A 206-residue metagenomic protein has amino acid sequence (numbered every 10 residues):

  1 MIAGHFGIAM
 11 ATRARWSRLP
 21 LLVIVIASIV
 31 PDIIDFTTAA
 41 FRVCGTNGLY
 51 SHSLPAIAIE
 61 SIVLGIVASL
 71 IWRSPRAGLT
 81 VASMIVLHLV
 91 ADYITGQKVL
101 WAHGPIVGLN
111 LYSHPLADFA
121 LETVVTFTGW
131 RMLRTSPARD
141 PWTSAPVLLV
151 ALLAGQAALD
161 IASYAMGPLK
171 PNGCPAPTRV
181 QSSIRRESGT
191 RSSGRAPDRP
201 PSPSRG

Functional and structural regions predicted by a protein language model:
M1-G189: N-terminal membrane-targeting hydrophobic helices
